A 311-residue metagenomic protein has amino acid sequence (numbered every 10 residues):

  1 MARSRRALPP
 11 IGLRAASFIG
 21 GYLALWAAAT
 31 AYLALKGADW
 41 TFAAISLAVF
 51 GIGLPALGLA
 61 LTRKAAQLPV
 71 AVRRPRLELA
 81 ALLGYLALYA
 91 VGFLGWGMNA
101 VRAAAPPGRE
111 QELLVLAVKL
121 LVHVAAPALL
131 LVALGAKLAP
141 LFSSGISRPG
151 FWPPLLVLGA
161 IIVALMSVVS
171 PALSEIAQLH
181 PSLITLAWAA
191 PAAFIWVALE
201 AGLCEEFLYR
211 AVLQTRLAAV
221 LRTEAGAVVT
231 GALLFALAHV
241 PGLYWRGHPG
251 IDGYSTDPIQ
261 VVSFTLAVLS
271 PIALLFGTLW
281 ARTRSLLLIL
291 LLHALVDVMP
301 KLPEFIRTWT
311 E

Functional and structural regions predicted by a protein language model:
M1, L25-A29, A44: Sequence termini and other peripheral, non-core segments
A2-G12, Y22, Y32-L33, A48 (+1 more regions): Transmembrane helix-loop-helix hairpins at the membrane interface of multi-pass integral membrane proteins
R3-F18, A71-A80, P153-P154, A225-G226: N-terminal export and membrane-targeting signals
P10-A29, L79-G92, L156-V163, L233: Alpha-helical transmembrane segments
G21-Y32, A60-P69, G92-G108, V132-L141 (+3 more regions): Hydrophobic alpha-helical transmembrane segments
T30-A60, P69-L134, W188, A192: Alpha-helical transmembrane segments in multi-pass membrane proteins
K64-L77, L141-P149, Q214-R222, W280: Membrane-interface helix-boundary motifs at transmembrane edges
L94-A201, D252-D257, V261: Juxtamembrane helix-loop-helix connectors linking adjacent transmembrane helices in multi-pass membrane enzymes
